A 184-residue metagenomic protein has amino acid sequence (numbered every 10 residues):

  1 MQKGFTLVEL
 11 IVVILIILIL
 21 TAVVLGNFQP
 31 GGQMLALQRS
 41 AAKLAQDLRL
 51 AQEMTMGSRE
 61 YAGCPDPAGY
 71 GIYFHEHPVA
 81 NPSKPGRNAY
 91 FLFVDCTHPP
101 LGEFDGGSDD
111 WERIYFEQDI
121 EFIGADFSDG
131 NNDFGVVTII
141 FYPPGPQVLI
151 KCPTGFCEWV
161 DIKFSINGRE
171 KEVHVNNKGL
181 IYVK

Functional and structural regions predicted by a protein language model:
M1-Q29: N-terminal single-pass transmembrane signal-anchor helix
G32-C64: Membrane-proximal N-terminal amphipathic helix
A62, V94, I150, G155-F156: Extracellular secreted precursors and ectodomains with disulfide-bonded cysteine-rich loops/domains
D66-I140: Type IV pilin-like appendage domain
I72, Y142, K163, V173-V175: Beta-strand-rich, repetitive solenoid scaffolds
P143-G145, P153-W159: Flexible "stalk/tail and boundary" regions
E158-I166: Short conserved beta-strand and strand-loop elements enriched in small hydrophobics with frequent Asp/Gly
N167-K184: Low-complexity, S/T/G/P-rich flexible repeat/linker segments used as non-globular hinges and stalks within
